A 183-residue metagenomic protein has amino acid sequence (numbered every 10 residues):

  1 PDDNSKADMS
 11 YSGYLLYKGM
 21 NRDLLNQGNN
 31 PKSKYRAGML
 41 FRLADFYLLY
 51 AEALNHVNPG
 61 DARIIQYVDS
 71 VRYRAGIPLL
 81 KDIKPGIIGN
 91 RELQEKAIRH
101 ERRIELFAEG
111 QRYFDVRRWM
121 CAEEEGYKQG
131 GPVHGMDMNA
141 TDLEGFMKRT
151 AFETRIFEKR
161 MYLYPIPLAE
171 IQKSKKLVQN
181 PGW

Functional and structural regions predicted by a protein language model:
P1-W183: Acidic/polar-rich alpha-helix caps and helix-coil junctions
